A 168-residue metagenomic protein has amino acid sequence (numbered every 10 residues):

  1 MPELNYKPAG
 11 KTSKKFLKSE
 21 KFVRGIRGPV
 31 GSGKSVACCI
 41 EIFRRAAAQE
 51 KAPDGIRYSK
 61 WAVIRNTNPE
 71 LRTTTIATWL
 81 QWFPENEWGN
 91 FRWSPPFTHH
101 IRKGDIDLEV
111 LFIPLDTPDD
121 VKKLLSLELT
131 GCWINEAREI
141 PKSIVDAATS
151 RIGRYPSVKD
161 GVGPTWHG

Functional and structural regions predicted by a protein language model:
M1-G168: Phosphate/NTP-binding elements of NTP-utilizing enzymes
